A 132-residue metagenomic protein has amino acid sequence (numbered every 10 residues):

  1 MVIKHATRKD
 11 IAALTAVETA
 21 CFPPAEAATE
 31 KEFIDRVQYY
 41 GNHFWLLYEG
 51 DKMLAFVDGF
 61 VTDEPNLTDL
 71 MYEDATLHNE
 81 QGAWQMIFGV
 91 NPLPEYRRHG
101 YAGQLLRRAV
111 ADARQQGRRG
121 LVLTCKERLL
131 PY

Functional and structural regions predicted by a protein language model:
M1-L14: A short beta-loop-alpha structural element at the N-terminal edge of CoA-dependent acyl/N-acetyltransferase catalytic
A6, V90-P92: Hydrophobic adenine-recognition pocket in adenosine-nucleotide-binding enzymes
A16-T29: Helix-loop element at the rim of GNAT/NAT acetyltransferase active sites that forms part of the acceptor-substrate
D35-Y40: Short loop/turn motifs at secondary-structure junctions and domain boundaries
H43-V57: Conserved beta-hairpin
F56-V90, R97: Conserved acyl-donor/pantetheine-binding loop and adjacent beta-alpha core of acyl/acetyltransferases and related
P92, R98-A111: Conserved acetyl-CoA-binding loop-helix of GNAT-fold acetyltransferases
L106, A113-K126: Conserved GNAT acetyl-CoA-binding A-motif
